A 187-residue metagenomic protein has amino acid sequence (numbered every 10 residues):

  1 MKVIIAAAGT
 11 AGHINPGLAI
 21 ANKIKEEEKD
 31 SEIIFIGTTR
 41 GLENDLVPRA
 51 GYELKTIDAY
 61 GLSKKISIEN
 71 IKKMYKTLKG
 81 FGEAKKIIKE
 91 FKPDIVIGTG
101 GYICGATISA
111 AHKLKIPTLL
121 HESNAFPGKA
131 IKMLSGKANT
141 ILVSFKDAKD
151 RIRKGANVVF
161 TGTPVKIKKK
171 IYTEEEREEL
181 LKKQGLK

Functional and structural regions predicted by a protein language model:
M1, T173-K187: Nucleotide-sugar donor-binding and catalytic loop/hinge architecture of NDP-sugar-dependent glycosyltransferases
V3-A8, E27-K76, F81, V159-K166: Conserved nucleotide-sugar phosphate-binding/catalytic loop shared by glycosyltransferases and other
A6, P16, I36-T39, T99 (+2 more regions): Replace "coordinates the UDP/GDP/TDP-sugar" with "coordinates nucleotide-activated sugar donors
T10-A11, G101-I103, A125-F126: Residue-level detector of alpha-helix initiation sites
H13-K25: Short amphipathic alpha-helix
E28, I87-K92, Q184-L186: Glycine-rich phosphate-binding loop signature in dinucleotide/nucleotide-binding domains
E32, L42, E53, H112-E174 (+1 more regions): Active-site-proximal region of nucleotide-activated glycan assembly enzymes, centered on histidine/acidic-rich loops
E83-V96, C104-L119, K132-T140: Glycosyltransferases and closely related glycan-assembly transferases that use nucleotide-activated donors
